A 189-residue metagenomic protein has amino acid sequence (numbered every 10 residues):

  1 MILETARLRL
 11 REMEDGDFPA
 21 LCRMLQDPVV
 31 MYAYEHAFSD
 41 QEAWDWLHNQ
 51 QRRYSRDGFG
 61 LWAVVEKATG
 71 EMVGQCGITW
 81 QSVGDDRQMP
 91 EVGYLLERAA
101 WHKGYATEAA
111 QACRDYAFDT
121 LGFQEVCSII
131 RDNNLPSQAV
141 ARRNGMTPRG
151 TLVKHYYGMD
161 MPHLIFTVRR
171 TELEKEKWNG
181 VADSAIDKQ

Functional and structural regions predicted by a protein language model:
M1-A33, V65-Q189: Acyl-donor (CoA/ACP) binding surface of acyl/acetyltransferases
V29-N49, G60: Conserved GNAT-fold acetyl-CoA-binding loop/helix
N49-Q51, L152-V153: Short, P/G- and charge-enriched loop/turn segments at secondary-structure junctions
R53-G58: Short loop/turn motifs at secondary-structure junctions and domain boundaries
